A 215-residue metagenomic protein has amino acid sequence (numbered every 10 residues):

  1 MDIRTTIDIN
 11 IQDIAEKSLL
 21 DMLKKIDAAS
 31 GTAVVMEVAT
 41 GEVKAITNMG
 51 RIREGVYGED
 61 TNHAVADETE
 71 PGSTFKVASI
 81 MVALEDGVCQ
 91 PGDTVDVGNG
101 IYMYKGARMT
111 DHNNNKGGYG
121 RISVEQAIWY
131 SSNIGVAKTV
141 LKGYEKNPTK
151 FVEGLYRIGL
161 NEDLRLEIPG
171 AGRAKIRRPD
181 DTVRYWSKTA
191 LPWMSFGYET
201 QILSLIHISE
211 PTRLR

Functional and structural regions predicted by a protein language model:
M1-G31, I52-G55: Extracytoplasmic/periplasmic proteins that interact with beta-lactams or build/remodel peptidoglycan
I7, A33-T69, M81-S209: Beta-lactam-recognizing serine transpeptidase/beta-lactamase-like catalytic domain environment
P211-R215: Short "domain-exit" segments at the C-terminal end of structured domains
